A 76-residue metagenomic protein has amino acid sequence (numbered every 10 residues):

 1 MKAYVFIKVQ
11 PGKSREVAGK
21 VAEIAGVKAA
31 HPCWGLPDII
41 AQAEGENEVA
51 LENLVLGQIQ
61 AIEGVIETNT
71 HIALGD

Functional and structural regions predicted by a protein language model:
M1-D76: A compositional/biophysical signature of low hydrophobicity enriched in polar/charged and small residues
